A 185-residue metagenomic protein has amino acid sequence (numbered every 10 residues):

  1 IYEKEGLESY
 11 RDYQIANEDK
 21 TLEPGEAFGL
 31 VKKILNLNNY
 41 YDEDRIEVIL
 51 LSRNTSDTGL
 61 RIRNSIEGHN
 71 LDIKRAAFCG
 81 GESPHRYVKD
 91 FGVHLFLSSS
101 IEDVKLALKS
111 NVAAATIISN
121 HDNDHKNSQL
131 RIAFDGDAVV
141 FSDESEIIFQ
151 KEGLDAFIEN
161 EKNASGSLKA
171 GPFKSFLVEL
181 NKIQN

Functional and structural regions predicted by a protein language model:
I1-E82, K126, D135-N185: Alpha-helical substrate-recognition element adjacent to the catalytic core
G68-H69, P84-N123, S145: Hydrophobic, ordered structural segments
K74, H94, L130: Conserved acidic residues
F96-L97, R131-D135: Short hydrophobic beta-strand segments
T116-S119, I132, D155: A signal for specific C-terminal beta-sheet/loop modules enriched in small/flexible residues with GP/PG/PP motifs
N123-D124, R131: A general structural signal for short secondary-structure junctions and capping/turn motifs
